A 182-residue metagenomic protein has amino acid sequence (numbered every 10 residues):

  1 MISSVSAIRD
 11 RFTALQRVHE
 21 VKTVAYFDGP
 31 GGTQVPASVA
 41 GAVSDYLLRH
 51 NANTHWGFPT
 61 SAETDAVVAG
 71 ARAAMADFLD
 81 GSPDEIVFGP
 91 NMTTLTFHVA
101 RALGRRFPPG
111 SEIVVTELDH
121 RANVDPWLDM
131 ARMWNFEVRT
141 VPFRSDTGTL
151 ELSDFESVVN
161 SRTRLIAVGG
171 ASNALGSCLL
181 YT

Functional and structural regions predicted by a protein language model:
M1-L180: Pyridoxal 5′-phosphate
